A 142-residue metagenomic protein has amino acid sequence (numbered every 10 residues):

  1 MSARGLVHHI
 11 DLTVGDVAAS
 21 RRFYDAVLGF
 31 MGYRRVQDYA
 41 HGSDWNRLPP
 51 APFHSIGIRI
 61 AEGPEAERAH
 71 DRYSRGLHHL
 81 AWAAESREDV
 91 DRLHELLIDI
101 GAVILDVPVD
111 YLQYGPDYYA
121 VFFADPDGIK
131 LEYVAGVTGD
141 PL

Functional and structural regions predicted by a protein language model:
M1, N46-E85, D89-R92, D99: Long, continuous compositionally biased terminal/linker segments
R4, D11-G57: Core segments of cupin and vicinal oxygen chelate
L6-I10, R75-L80, Y119: Short amphipathic alpha-helical segments
V14-A19, L80-P126: Vicinal oxygen chelate
K130-Y133: Short glycine-/small-residue motifs
T138-L142: A short, polar/charged loop-to-alpha-helix boundary motif
